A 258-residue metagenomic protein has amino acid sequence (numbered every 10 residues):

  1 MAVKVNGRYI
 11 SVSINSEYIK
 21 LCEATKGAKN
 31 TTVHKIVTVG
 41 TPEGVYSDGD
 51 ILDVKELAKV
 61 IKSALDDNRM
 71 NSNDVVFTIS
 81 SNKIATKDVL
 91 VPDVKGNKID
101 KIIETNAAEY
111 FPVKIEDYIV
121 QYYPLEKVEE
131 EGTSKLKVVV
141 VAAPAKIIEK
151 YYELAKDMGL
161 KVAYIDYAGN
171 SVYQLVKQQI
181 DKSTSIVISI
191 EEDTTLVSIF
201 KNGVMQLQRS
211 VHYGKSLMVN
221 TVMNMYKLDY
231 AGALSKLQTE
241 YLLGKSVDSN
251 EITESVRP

Functional and structural regions predicted by a protein language model:
M1-N106, E149, G159, S183: Non-catalytic, solvent-exposed interaction/assembly segments
V12-I19, S80-N82, V187-T195, F200-V204 (+1 more regions): A short acidic Gly-Thr/Ser loop motif
H34, Q206-Q208: A structural motif specific to WD40 beta-propellers
T78-Q178: Active-site neighborhood for divalent-cation/phosphate handling
I99, L228-L237: Small-residue helix-packing motif on alpha-helices
A163-D166, N170-S198, N202: Loop-centered beta-sheet repeat module
M225, K236-P258: Adenine-nucleotide phosphate-binding core of ATP-dependent small-molecule kinases
